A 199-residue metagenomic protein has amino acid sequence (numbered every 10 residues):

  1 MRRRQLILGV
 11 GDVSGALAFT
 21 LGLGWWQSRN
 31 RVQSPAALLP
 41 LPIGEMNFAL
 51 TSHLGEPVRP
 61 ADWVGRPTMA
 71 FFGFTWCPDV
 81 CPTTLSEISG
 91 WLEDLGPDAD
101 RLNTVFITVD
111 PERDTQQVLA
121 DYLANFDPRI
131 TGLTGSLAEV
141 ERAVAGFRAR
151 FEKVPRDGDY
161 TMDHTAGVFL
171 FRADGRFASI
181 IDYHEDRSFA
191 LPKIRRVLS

Functional and structural regions predicted by a protein language model:
M1-N47: N-terminal targeting signals for export/organelle localization
I43-E45, P67, D163-T165: Short, small/polar residue-rich loop motifs at catalytic or cofactor-binding pockets
A49-T68: A short beta-strand-turn-helix
G55, F74-C77, I88, L119 (+2 more regions): Buried hydrophobic packing residues in well-ordered domains
D62-P82: Short active-site neighborhood of thiol/selenol oxidoreductases, capturing the structured segment around
T83-A143: Structural microenvironment flanking redox-active thiols in thiol-disulfide oxidoreductases
D157-S199: Thiol-/selenol-based redox modules, centered on thioredoxin-like and closely related oxidoreductase domains
